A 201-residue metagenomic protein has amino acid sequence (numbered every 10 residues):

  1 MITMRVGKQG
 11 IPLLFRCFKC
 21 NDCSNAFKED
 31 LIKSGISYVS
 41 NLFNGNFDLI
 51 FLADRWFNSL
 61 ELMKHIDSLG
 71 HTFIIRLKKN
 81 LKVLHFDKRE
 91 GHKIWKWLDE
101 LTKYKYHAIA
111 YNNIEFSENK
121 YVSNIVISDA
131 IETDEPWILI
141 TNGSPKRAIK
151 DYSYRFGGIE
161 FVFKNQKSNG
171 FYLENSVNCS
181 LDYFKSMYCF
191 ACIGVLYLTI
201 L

Functional and structural regions predicted by a protein language model:
I2-T3: Short beta-strand scaffold segments in enzyme catalytic cores
V6-L201: Single, function-defining residue in the core of a domain
